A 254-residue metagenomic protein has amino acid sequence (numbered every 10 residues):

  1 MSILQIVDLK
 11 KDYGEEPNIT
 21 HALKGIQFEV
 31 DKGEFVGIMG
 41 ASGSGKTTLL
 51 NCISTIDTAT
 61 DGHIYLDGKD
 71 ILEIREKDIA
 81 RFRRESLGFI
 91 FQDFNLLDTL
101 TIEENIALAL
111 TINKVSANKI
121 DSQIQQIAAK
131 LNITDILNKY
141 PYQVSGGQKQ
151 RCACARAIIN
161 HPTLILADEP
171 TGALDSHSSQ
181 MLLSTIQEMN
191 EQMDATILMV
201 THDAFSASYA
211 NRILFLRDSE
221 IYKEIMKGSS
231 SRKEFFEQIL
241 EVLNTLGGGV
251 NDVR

Functional and structural regions predicted by a protein language model:
S54: Helix-to-loop junction immediately C-terminal to a conserved catalytic motif
G62-D70: Conserved ABC transporter NBD signature motif
L100-L108: Short coil-to-helix segment of the ABC ATPase nucleotide-binding domain corresponding to the Q-loop/switch region
Y140-V144, Q148-Q150: Conserved ABC ATPase signature
C154: Hydrophobic anchor residue at the start of the ABC signature
I159-T163: A short, proline-enriched helix->beta-strand linker immediately N-terminal to the Walker B motif in ABC-type P-loop
I165-D168: Catalytic Walker B motif of ABC-type/P-loop ATPase nucleotide-binding domains
